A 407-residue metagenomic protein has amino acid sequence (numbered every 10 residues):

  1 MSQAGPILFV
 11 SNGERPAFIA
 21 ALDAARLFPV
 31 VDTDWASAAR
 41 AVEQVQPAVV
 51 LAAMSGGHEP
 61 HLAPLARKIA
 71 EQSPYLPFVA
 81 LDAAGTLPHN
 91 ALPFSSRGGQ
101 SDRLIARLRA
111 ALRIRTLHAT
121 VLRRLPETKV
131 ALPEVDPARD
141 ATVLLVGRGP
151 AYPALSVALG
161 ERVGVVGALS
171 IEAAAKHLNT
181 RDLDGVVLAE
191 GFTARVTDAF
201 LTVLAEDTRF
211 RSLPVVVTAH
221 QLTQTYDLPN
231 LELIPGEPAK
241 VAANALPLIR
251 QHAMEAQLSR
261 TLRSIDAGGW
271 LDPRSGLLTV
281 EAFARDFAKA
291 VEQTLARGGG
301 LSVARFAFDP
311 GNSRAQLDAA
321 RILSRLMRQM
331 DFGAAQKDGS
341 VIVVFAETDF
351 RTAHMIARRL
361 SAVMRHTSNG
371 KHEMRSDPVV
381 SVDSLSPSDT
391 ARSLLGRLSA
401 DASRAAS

Functional and structural regions predicted by a protein language model:
F9-V31, R148-I171: Two-component/phosphorelay signaling modules centered on CheY-like receiver
R15, T33-A39, A48-Y75, A83-A84 (+2 more regions): Conserved phosphotransfer microenvironments
N90-A91, G98-K129, P238-S264, D286 (+1 more regions): Receiver (REC) domain switch/output surface
T142-V143, P273, L277, G299-P310 (+1 more regions): Active-site-flanking beta-strand signature of metal-NTP-handling nucleotidyl enzymes and homologous cyclase-like
R260-A282: Amphipathic HAMP/coiled-coil signal-transducing linker helices that couple sensory inputs to cytosolic output domains
W270, D318-A353, A362, H366-E373: Conserved helix-loop-beta segment at the catalytic/binding core of cyclic-nucleotide signaling proteins
L278-G299, D318-R328: Short regulatory alpha-helical coupling segments that immediately precede and/or link into cyclic nucleotide signaling
F350-S361, D377, D383-S407: Catalytic-core segments of nucleotide cyclases and related cyclic-nucleotide turnover enzymes
